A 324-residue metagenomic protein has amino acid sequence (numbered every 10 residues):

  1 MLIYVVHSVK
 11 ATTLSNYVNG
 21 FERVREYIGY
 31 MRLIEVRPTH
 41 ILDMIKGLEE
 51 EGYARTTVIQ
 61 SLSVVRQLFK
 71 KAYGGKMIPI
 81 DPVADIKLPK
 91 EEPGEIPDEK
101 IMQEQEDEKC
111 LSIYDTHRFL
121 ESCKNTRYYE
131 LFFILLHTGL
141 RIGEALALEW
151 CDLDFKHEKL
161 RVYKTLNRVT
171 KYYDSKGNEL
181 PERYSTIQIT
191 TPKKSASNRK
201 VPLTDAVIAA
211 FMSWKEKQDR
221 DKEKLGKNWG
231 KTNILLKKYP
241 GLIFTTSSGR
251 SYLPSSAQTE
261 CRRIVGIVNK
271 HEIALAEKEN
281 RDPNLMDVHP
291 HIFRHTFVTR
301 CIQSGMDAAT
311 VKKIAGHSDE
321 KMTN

Functional and structural regions predicted by a protein language model:
M1-A11, F21-G94, H117-E121: N-terminal core-binding DNA-recognition domain of tyrosine recombinases/integrases
K10-T13, Y17, R37, T57 (+6 more regions): Hydrophobic (often cysteine-bearing) scaffold residues that line and stabilize catalytic clefts of nucleotide/cofactor
E49, S63, L135-H137, I302-Q303: Short amphipathic helical patch at the helix-1/turn junction of helix-turn-helix
I59, G74, I78, A84-L148 (+2 more regions): Basic, Lys/Arg- and aromatic-enriched nucleic-acid-binding interface segment
L88-P93, D115, L148-T232, K238: Conserved tyrosine-mediated DNA breakage-rejoining catalytic core shared by Y-recombinases
E121, N125-T126, V201, K217-N233 (+2 more regions): Short, basic (Lys/Arg/His-rich) helix/loop patches that form interaction surfaces in the mid-to-C-terminal regions
A147-L153, K312-S318: A short, basic/aromatic helix-end/turn motif that makes direct DNA contacts
D319-N324: Short, intrinsically disordered, charge-balanced linker/junction segments flanking boundaries in proteins
